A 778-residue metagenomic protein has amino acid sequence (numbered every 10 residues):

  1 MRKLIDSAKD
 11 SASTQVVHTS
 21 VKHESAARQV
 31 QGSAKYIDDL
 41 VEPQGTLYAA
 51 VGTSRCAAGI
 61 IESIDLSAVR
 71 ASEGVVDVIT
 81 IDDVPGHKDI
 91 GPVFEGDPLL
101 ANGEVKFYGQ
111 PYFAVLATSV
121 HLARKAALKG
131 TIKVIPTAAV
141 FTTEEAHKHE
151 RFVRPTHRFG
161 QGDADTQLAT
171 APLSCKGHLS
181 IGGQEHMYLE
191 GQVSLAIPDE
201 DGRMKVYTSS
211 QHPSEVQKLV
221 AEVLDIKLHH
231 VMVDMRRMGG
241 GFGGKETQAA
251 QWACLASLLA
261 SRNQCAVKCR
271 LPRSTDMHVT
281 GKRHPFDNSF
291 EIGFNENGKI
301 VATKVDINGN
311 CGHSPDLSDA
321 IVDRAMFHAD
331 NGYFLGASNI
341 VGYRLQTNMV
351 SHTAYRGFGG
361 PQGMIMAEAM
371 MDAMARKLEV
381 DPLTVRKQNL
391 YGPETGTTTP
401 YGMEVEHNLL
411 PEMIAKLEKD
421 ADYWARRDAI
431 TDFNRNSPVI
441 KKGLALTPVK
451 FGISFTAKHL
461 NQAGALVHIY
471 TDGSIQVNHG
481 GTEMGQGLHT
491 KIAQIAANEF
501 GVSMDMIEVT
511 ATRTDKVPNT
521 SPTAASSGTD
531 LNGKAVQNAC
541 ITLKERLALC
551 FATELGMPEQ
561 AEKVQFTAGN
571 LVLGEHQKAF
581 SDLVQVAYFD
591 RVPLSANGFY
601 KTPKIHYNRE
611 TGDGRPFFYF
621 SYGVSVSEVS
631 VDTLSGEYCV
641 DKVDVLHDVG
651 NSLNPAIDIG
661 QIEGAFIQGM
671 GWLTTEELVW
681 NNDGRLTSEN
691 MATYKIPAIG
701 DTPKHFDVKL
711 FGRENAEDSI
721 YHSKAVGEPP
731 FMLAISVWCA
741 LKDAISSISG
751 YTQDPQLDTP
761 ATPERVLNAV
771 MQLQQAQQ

Functional and structural regions predicted by a protein language model:
M1-P155, S174-G177, R262: Flexible, low-hydrophobicity surface segments
T19, S25-G32, H157-S194, E200 (+4 more regions): Glycine-rich loop/linker segments at domain edges
I81-D82, D225-H230, A260-C269, E296 (+4 more regions): C-terminal catalytic domains of large/alpha subunits in multi-subunit enzymes
K88-V93, A126-K129, T208-S209, Q217-L219 (+12 more regions): Short acidic, glycine/serine/threonine-rich loops at helix termini
E145-L224, G392-S474, T687-A698, H705-K709: Helix-loop-helix junctions that connect adjacent transmembrane helices in secondary transporters/permeases, recognized
H212-P213, A221-D225, Q248-L259, Q462-A465 (+2 more regions): A glycine- and small-aliphatic-rich helix-loop capping segment at beta-alpha/alpha-beta transitions that lines
G239-Q264, K268-R270, L488-A496: Thiamine diphosphate
I453-T456, L460-V517: Catalytic phosphate/nucleotide-handling subdomain of diverse soluble enzymes
